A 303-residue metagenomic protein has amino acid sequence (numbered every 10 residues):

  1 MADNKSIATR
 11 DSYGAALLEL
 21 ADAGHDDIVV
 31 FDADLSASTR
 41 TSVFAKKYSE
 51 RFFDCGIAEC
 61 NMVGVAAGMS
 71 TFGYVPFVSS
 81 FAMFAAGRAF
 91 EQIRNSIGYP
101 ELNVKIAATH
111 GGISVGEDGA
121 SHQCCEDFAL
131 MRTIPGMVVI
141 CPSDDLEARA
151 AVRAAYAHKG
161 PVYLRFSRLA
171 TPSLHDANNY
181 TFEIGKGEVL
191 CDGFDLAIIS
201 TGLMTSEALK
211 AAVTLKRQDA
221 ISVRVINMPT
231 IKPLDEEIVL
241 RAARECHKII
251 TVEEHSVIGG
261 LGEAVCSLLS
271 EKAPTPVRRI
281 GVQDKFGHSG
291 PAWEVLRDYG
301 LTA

Functional and structural regions predicted by a protein language model:
M1-R165, A170: Thiamine diphosphate
D11, L35-K46, V115-G116, S167-A303: Thiamine diphosphate
